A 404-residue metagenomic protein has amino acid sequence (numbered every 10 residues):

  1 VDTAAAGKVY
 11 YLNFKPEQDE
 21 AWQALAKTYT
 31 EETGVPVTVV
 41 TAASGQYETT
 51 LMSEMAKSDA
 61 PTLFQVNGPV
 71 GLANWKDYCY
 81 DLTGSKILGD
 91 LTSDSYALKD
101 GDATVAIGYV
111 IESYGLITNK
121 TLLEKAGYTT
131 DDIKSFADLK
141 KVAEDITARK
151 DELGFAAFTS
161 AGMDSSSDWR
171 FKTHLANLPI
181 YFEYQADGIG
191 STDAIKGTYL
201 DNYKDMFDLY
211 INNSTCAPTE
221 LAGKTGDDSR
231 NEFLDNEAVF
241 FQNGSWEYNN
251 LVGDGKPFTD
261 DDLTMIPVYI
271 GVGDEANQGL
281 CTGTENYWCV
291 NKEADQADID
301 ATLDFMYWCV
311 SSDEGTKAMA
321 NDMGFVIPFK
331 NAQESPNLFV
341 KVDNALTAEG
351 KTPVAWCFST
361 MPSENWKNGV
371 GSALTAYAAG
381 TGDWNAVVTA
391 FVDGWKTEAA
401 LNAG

Functional and structural regions predicted by a protein language model:
V1-G71, I87, A222, V272-E275 (+3 more regions): Conserved N-terminal structural module of periplasmic/extracytoplasmic solute-binding proteins
V1-T3, N67-G115, R170, H174-A176 (+1 more regions): Hinge/lid segment of periplasmic solute-binding proteins
T28-S93, V105, T121-G127, K134 (+3 more regions): Extracytoplasmic "Venus flytrap"/periplasmic binding protein-like
E32, A126, T215, G255-N321: Extracytoplasmic/periplasmic substrate-recognition and gating elements
E54, P61-T62, L88-L123, G154-A156 (+2 more regions): A structural signal for short loop-to-beta-strand junctions that line the ligand-binding cleft of periplasmic/secreted
V105-Y109, Y114, K140-T192, A238: Extracytoplasmic/periplasmic solute-binding protein
E124, A148, E314-T316, A348-G404: Conserved C-terminal helix/tail region of periplasmic/extracytoplasmic solute-binding proteins
A143-E144, I189-G223: Glycine-centered hinge/linker elements that transmit conformational signals in sensory and ligand-binding systems
